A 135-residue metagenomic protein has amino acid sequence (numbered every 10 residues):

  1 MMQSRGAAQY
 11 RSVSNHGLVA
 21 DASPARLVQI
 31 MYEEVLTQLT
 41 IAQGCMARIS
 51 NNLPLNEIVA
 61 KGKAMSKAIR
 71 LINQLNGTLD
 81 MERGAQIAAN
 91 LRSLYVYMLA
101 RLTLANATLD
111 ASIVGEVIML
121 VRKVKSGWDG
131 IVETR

Functional and structural regions predicted by a protein language model:
M1-S14: Acidic, low-complexity proline/glycine-rich segments
V35, G84-Y95: Short, well-ordered alpha-helical segments that carry or flank key catalytic/ligand-binding motifs at enzyme/regulatory
G44-L75: Alpha-helical segments in soluble extracytoplasmic regions
V59-G62, A88-R92, V114-M119: Short, charged, amphipathic alpha-helical segments
L71-A89: Short, solvent-exposed, charged loop/turn and helix-capping segments that join or cap alpha-helices on peripheral
T103-I113: Membrane-helix boundary connector in multi-pass membrane proteins
A111-R135: Preference for long, well-ordered alpha-helical segments
